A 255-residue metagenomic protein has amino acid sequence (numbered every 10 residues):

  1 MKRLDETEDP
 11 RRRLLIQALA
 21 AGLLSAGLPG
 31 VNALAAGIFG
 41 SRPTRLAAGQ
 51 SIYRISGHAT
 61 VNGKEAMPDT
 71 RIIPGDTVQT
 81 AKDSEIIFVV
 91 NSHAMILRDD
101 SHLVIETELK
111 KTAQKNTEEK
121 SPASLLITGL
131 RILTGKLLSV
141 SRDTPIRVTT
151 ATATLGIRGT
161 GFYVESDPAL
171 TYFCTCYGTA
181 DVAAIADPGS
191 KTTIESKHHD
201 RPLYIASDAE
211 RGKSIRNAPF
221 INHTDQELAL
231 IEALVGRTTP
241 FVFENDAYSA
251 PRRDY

Functional and structural regions predicted by a protein language model:
K2-T44, R98, K111-T117, T150 (+1 more regions): C-terminal interaction modules
Q50-S196, L203: Structural recognition of beta-strand segments within beta-rich domains
